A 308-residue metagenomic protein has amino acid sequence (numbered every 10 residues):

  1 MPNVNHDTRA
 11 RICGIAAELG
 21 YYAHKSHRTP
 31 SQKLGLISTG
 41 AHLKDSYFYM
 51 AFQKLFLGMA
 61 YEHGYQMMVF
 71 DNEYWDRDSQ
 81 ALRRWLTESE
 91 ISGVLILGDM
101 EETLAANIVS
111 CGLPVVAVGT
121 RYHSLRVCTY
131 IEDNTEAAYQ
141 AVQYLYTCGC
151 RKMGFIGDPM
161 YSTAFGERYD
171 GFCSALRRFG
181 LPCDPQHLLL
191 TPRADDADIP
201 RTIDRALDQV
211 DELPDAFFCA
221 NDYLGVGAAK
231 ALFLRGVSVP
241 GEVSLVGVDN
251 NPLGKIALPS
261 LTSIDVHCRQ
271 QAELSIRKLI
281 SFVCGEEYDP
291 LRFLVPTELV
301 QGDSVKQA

Functional and structural regions predicted by a protein language model:
M1-P30, K306: N-terminal helix-turn-helix DNA-binding module of bacterial transcription factors
Q32-Q143, T147, A206-E212, Y223: Alpha-helical recognition/docking segments in bacterial nutrient-uptake and carbohydrate-utilization systems
Y47-E62, A137-Q140, T163-C183, G227 (+1 more regions): Short, solvent-exposed amphipathic alpha-helices that sit in or adjacent to ligand/effector-binding or catalytic
A60-N72, L125, C173-I199: Short beta-strand elements in bilobed, periplasmic/extracellular small-molecule ligand-binding domains
Y130-F155, D170-S174, A197-A206, G225 (+1 more regions): Hydrophobic alpha-helical segments within soluble ligand-binding/sensing domains
A141-L181, L291-V305: An alpha-beta-alpha
K152, C183-H187, V239-S244: Short acidic capping loops at alpha-helix termini that bridge into adjacent secondary structure
P200-A308: Flexible loop/turn connectors
